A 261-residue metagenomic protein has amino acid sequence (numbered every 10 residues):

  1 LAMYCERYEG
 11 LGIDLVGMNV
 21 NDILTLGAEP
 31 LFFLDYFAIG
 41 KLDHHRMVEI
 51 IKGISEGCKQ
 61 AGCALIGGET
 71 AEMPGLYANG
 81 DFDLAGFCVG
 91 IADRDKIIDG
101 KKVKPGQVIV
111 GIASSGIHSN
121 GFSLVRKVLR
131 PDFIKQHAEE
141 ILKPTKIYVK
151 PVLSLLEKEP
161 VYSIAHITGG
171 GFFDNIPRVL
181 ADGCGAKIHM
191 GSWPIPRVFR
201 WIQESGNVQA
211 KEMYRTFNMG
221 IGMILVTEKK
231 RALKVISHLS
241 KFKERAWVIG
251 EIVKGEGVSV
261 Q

Functional and structural regions predicted by a protein language model:
L1-S115: Glycine-rich phosphate/pyrophosphate-binding loop regions near the starts of catalytic domains
D14, E29, E69-T70, A92 (+6 more regions): Gly/Ser/Thr-rich beta-alpha loop segments that engage phosphate groups in nucleotides
D22-E29, I66-A71, G100-K104, F122-V125 (+4 more regions): Low-complexity, flexible helical/coil segments
F37, G100, N120, I236-L239: Short amphipathic alpha-helical leader/targeting segments
F37-A38, G116, K230, V253: Short, glycine/serine-rich, charged loops/turns that create anion-binding and catalytic segments at active sites
R46-A61, Y77-F82, P131-L142, K146-Q261: Glycine-/charge-enriched secondary-structure boundary and capping motifs
P105-E139: Acidic, glycine-rich loop-and-beta core segments that form the ion-binding/anion-interacting portion of active sites
